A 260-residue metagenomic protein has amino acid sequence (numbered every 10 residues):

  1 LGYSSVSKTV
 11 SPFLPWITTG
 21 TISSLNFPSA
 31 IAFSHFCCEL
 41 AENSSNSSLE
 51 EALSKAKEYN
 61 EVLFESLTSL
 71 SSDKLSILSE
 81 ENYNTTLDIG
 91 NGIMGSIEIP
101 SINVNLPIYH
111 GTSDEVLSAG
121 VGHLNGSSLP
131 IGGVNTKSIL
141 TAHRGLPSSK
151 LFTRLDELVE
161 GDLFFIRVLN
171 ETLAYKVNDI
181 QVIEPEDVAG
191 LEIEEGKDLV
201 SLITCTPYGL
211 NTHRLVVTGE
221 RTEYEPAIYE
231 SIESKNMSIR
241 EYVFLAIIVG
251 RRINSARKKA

Functional and structural regions predicted by a protein language model:
S4-S29, S34: Low-acidity, Ser/Thr- and Arg-rich intrinsically disordered low-complexity segments
S29-Y242: Solvent-exposed, non-transmembrane regions of membrane-associated and secreted proteins
S231-A260: C-terminal single-pass membrane-anchor helix
